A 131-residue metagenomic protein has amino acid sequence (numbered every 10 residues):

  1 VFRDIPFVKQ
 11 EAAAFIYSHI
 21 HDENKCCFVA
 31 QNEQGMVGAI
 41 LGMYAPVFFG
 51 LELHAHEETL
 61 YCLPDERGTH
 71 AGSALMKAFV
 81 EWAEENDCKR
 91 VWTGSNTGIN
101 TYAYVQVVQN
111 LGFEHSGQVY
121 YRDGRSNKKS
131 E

Functional and structural regions predicted by a protein language model:
V1-F15: Conserved GNAT-fold acetyl-CoA-binding loop/helix
Y17-V29: A short helix-loop-beta-strand connector motif used in the catalytic cores of GNAT acetyltransferases and, in some
V29, G35-A45: Conserved beta-strand in the GNAT
P46-E57: A conserved beta-turn-beta hairpin within the catalytic core of GNAT-like acetyltransferases that forms part
E58-G68: A short, internal acetyl-CoA/4′-phosphopantetheine-binding micro-motif in the GNAT/acyltransferase core
A74-R90: Conserved acyl-CoA
V91-A103: Conserved beta-strand-loop-alpha-helix junction that forms the acyl-donor binding cleft
G94-N96, E114-S126: Conserved catalytic-core motifs of GNAT/GCN5-like acyltransferases
